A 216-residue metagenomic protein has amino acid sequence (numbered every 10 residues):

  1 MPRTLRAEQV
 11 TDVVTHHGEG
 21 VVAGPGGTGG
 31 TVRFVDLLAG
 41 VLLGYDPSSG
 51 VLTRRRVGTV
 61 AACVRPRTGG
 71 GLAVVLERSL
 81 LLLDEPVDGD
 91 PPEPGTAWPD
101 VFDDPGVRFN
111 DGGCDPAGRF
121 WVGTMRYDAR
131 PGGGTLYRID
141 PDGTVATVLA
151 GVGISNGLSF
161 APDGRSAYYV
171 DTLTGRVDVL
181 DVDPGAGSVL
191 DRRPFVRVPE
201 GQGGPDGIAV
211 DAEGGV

Functional and structural regions predicted by a protein language model:
R6-D12, S49-R56, G95-F102, G143-A150 (+1 more regions): A short beta-strand motif characteristic of beta-propeller blades
V13-G29, G58-A73, D103-R119, L149-S166 (+1 more regions): Beta-rich, blade/repeat-based domains predominating in secreted/periplasmic proteins but also intracellular
T28-R56, E77-L82: Beta-propeller domains
L37-L38, Y127-G133, T172-G175: Short, solvent-exposed loop/turn segments at conserved positions within beta-propeller repeat blades
V41-L43, S79, G134-Y137, R176-D178: A short loop-to-beta-strand structural motif that recurs across blades of beta-propeller domains
P47, T68-G70, E85, Y137-T144 (+1 more regions): Flexible "stalk/tail and boundary" regions
D84-D90, L180-S188: Short loop/turn segments immediately following beta-strands, especially the blade-tip and inter-blade linker loops
D90-V148: Hydrophobic alpha-helical segments and helix pairs
